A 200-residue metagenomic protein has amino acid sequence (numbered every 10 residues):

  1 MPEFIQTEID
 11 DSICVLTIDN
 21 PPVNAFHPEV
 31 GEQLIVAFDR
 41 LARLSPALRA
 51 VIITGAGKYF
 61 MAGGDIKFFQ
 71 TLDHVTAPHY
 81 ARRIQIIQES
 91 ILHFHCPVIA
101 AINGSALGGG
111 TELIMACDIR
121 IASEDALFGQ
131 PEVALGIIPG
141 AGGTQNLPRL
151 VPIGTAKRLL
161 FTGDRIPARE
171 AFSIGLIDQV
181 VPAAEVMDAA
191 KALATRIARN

Functional and structural regions predicted by a protein language model:
M1-A56, E89: Conserved CoA-thioester-binding segment of acyl-CoA-metabolizing enzymes
L16, I53, D65, L113-M115 (+2 more regions): Hydrophobic/aromatic residues within transmembrane alpha-helices of multi-pass small-molecule transporters
E32-Q33, R43, A47, T54-E89 (+2 more regions): Glycine- (often His-adjacent) and acidic-residue-rich active-site loop that binds/positions the CoA thioester
A50, Y59, I119, R158 (+1 more regions): Residues at the N-termini of beta-strands
I87-H93, A101, L107-F161, I174 (+1 more regions): CoA-thioester-processing core
I121-A126, A168, I177-N200: C-terminal long alpha-helix characteristic of the crotonase
